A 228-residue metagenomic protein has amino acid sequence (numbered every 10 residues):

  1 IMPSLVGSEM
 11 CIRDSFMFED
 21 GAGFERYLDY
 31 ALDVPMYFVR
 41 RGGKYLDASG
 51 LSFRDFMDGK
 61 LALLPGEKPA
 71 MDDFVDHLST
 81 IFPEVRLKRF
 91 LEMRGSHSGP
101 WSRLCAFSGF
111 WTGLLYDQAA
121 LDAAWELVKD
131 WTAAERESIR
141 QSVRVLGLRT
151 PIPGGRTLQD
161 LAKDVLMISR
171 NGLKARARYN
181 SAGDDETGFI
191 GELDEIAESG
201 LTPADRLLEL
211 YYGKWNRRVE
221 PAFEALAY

Functional and structural regions predicted by a protein language model:
I1-G7, C11: Single conserved hydrophobic/aromatic residue that forms the stacking wall/gate of nucleotide- or nucleobase-binding
I12-G66, L127, A133-R144: Long, charge-rich alpha-helical interaction segments
G21, E25-L28, K68, D72 (+4 more regions): Conserved structured core elements
A70-S98: A structural supersecondary motif
V75, F110, W125-W131, A162 (+2 more regions): Mature, function-bearing regions of proteins
V85, R94-A182: Substrate-recognition/cap regions that form aromatic- and gly/pro-loop-enriched pockets for small-molecule ligands
S169-Y228: C-terminal amphipathic alpha-helical interaction region
